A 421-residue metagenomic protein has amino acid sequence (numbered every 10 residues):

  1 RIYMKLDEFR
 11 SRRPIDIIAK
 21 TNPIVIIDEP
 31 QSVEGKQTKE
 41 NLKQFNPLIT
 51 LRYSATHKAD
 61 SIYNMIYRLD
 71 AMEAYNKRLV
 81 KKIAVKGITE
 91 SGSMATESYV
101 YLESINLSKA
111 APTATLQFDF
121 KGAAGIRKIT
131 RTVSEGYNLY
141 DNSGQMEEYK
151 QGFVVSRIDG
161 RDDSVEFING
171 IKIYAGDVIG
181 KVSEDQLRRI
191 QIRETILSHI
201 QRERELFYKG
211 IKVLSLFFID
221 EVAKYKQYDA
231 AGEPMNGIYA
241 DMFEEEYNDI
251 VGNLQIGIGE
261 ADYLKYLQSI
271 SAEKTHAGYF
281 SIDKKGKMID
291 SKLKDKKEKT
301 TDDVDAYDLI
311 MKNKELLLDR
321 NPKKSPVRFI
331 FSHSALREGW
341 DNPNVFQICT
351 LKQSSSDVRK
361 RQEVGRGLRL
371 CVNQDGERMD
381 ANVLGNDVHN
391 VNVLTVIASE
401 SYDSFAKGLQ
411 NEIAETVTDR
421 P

Functional and structural regions predicted by a protein language model:
R1-V25, P30, A111-I330, E338 (+3 more regions): Conserved C-terminal RecA-like helicase domain
I2-M4, N41-L42, A59-A71, G87 (+5 more regions): Short secondary-structure boundary/capping segments
T21-N22, N46-I49, K77-I83, N342-Q347 (+2 more regions): Short glycine-/polar-rich loops that comprise or flank the Walker A/P-loop and associated switch/sensor motifs
Q31-S32, T56-D60, T89-S93, E221-K224 (+4 more regions): Conserved nucleotide-binding/hydrolysis micro-motifs of P-loop NTPases
E34-E97: Post-DEXD/H (motif II) to motif III coupling segment of the RecA-like Helicase ATP-binding lobe
Q37, N41-N46, D70, A74 (+6 more regions): Alpha-helical scaffold elements adjacent to nucleotide-binding pockets in ATP/GTP-utilizing enzyme cores
S332, E338-S354, R359-V364, L394-T395: A short beta-strand element within the Helicase C-terminal
R369-P421: Long, hydrophobic alpha-helical segments
